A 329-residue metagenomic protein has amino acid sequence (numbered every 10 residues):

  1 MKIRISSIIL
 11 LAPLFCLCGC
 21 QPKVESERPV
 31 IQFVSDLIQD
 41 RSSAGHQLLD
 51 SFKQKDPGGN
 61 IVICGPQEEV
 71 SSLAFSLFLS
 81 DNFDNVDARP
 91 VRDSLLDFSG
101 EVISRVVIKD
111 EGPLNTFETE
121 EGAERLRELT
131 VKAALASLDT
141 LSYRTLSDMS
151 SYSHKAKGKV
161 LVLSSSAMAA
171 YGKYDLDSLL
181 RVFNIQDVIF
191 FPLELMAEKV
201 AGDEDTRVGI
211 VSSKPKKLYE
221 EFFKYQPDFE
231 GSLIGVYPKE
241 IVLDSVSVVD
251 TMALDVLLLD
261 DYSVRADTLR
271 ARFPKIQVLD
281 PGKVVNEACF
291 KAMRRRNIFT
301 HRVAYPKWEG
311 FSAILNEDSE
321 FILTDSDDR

Functional and structural regions predicted by a protein language model:
M1-I8: Bacterial N-terminal signal peptides that target proteins for export
I8-I9, F52: Residues embedded in well-ordered secondary-structure elements
I9-C16: Bacterial N-terminal signal peptides
C20-R329: Non-catalytic structural scaffold of enzyme domains
